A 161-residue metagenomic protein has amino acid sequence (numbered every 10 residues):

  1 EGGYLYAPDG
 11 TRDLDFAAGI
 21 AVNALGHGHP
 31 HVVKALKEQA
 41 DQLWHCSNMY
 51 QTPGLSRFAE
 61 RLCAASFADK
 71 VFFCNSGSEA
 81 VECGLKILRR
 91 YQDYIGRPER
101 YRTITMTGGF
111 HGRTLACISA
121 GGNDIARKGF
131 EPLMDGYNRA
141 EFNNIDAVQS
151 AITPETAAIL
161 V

Functional and structural regions predicted by a protein language model:
E1, F16-A18, M106: A secondary-structure boundary/capping signal
E1-L14: Active-site and channel-lining beta-strand-loop segments that bind or position nucleotide-derived/phosphorylated
E1-Y4, L43, M49, E141: Active-site-adjacent loop/helix segments that line or gate small-molecule/cofactor pockets in enzymes
Y4, N23-L25, N138-R139: Short, well-ordered beta-strand elements within core beta-sheets of diverse protein domains
R12-R97: Glycine-rich loop-to-alpha-helix module at the N-terminal edge of alpha/beta enzyme cores
L14-A17, E141, A158-V161: Short beta-strands and strand-loop turn motifs
E60-A158: PLP-dependent aspartate aminotransferase-fold enzymes
